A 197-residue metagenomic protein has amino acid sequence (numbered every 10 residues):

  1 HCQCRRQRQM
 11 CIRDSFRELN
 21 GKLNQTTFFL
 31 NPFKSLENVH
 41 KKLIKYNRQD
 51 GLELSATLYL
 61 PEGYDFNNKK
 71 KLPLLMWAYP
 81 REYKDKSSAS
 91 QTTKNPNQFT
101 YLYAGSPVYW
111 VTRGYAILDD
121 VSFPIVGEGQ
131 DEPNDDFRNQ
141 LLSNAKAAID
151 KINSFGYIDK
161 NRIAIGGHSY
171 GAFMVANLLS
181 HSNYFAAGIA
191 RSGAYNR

Functional and structural regions predicted by a protein language model:
H1-I12: Single conserved hydrophobic/aromatic residue that forms the stacking wall/gate of nucleotide- or nucleobase-binding
R8, L72-P73, F185: Local beta-strand N-terminus motif with an aromatic residue
R13-R17, S87: Structural motif
F16-L19, Y59: Hydrophobic/aromatic beta-strand positions that recur at structurally equivalent sites within the blades
L19-N20, Q49: Extended acidic/polar, glycine-enriched regions that form or flank non-catalytic beta-rich accessory modules
T27-F155, D159-N161, H168: Cap/lid segment of the alpha/beta-hydrolase catalytic domain
I149-R197: Primarily recognizes the serine-hydrolase "nucleophile elbow" in alpha/beta-hydrolase and SGNH/GDSL folds
